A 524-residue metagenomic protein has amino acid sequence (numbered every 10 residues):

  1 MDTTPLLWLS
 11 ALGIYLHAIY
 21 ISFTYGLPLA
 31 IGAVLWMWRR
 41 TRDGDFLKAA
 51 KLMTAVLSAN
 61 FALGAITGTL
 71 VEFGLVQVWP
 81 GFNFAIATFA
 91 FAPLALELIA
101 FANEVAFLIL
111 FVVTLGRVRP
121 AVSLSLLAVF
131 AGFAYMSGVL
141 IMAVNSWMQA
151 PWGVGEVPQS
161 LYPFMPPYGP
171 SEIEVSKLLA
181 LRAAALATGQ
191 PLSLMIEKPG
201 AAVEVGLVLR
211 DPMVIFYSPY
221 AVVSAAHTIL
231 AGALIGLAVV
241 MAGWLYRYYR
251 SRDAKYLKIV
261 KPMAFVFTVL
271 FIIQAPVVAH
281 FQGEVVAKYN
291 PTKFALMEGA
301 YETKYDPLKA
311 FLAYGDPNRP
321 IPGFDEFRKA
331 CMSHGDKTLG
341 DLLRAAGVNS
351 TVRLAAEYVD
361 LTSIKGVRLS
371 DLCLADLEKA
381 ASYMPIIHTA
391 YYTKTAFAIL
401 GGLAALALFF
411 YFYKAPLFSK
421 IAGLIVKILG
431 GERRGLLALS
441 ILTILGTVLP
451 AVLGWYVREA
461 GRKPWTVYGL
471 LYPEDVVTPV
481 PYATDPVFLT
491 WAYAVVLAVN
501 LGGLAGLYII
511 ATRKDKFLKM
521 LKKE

Functional and structural regions predicted by a protein language model:
M1-E524: Polytopic transmembrane helical bundles with strong interfacial aromatic enrichment
